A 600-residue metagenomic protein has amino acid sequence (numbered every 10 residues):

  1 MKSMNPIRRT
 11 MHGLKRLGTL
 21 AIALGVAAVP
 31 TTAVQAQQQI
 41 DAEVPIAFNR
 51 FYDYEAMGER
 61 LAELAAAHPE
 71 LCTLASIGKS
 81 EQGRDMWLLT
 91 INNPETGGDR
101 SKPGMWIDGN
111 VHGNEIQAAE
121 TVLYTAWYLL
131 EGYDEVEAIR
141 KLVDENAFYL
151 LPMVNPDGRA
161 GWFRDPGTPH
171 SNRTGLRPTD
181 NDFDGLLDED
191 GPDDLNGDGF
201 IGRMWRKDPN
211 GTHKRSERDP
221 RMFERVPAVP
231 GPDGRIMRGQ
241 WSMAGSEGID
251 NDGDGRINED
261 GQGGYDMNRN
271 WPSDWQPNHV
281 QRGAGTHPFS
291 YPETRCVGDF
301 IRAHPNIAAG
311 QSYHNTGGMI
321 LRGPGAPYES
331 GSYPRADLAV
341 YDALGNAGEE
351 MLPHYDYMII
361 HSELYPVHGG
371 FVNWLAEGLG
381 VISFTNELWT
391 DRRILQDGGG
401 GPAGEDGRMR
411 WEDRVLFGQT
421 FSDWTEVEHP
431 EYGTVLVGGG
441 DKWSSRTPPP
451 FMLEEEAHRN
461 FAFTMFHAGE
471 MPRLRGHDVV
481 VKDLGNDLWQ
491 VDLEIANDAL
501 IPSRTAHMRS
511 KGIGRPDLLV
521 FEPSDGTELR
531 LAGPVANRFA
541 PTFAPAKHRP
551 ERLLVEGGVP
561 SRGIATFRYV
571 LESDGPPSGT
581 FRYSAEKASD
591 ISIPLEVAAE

Functional and structural regions predicted by a protein language model:
M1-G13: N-terminal secretory signal peptides that target proteins for export/translocation
L17-V29: Bacterial N-terminal signal peptides
Q37-D85: Short glycine- and acidic-rich boundary segments immediately preceding or forming the N-terminal edge of structured
T73, D85-M86, F148-L151, D157 (+10 more regions): Metallocarboxypeptidase
A118-R164: Short helix-loop-beta-strand segments that form the rim/entrance of peptidase-like active sites
D180-D184, D194, D198, D252-D254: Acidic carboxylate motifs that coordinate Ca2+ or other divalent cations, activating on Asp/Glu
T505-L518: Short coil-to-beta strand junction motifs in C2/discoidin
E556-E596: Low-complexity, intrinsically disordered segments enriched in Ser/Thr together with acidic residues
